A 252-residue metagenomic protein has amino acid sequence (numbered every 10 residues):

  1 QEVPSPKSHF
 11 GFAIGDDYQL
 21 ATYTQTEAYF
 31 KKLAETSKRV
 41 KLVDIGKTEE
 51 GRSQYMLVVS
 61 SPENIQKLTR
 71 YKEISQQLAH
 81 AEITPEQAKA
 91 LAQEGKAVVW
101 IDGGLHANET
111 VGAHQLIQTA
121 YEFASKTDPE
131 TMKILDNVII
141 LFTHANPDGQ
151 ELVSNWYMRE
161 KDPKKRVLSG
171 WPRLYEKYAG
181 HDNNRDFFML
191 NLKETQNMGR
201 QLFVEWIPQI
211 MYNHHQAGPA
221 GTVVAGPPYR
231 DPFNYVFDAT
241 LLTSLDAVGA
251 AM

Functional and structural regions predicted by a protein language model:
Q1-P4, G11, T24, L192-E194 (+1 more regions): Metal-centered catalytic cores of metalloenzymes
E2-Y18, W100-G103, Y178, D182: Acidic/histidine-rich, surface-exposed loop or edge segments in extracytoplasmic proteins
Y23-E63, T69: A non-catalytic alpha/beta surface segment that caps or lines the substrate-entry region of metallo-dependent hydrolase
K31, E35-K38, Y121-D128, F188 (+1 more regions): Sec-exported extracytoplasmic/periplasmic mature domains
G46, Y55, V59-S61, K67-Q77 (+5 more regions): Surface-exposed loop and adjacent secondary-structure segments within mature catalytic domains
H106: Conserved phosphate/anionic-ligand binding catalytic regions in large, soluble enzymes, centered on
N197-I210, S244-M252: Catalytic-core region of carbohydrate-active enzymes that cleave or remodel glycosidic bonds
G226-M252: Active-site-proximal helix/loop segments of hydrolytic enzymes
